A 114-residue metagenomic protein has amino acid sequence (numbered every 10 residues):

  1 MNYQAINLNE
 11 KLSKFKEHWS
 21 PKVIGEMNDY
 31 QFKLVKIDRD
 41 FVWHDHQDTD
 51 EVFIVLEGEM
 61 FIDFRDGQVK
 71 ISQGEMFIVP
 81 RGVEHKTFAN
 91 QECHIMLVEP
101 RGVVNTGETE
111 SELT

Functional and structural regions predicted by a protein language model:
M1-K33, S111-T114: A short, N-terminal "cap"/entry segment at the start of jelly-roll beta-barrel domains of the cupin/DSBH fold
N28, L56-E57, S72-Q73, Q91: A cytosolic small-molecule/anion-sensing beta-strand core signal
Y30-F32, D50, C93: Change "...and in nucleic-acid phosphodiester-cleaving endonucleases..." to "...and in nucleic-acid processing enzymes
Q31-Q47: Conserved short histidine dyad/triad with adjacent acidic residue
R39, D48-F61, R65-D66: Glycine- and acidic-residue-biased ligand/ion/polar-headgroup-sensing regions
R65-R81: Short acidic-glycine-tyrosine-enriched beta hairpin
R81-T109: Ligand-binding loop in jelly-roll beta-barrel domains
